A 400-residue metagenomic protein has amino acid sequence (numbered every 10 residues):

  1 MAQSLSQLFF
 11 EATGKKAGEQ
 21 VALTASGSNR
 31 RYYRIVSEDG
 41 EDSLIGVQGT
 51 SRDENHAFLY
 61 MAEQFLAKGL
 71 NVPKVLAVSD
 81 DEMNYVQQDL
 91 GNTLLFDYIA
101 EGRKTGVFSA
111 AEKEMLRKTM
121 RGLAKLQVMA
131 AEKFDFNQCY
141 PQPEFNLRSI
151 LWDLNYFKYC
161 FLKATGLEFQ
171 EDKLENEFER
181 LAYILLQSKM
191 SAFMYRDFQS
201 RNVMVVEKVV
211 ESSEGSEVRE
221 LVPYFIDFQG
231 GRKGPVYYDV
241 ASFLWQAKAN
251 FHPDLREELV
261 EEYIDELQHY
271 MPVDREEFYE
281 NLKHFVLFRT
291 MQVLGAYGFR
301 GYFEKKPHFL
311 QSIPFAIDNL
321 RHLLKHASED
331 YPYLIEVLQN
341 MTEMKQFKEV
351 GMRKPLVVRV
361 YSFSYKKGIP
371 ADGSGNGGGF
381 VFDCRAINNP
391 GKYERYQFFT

Functional and structural regions predicted by a protein language model:
M1-V21: Juxta-kinase regulatory segment immediately upstream of eukaryotic protein kinase catalytic domains
L5, A131-P143, R148, D153-M194: An alpha-helical support segment within catalytic cores of ATP-dependent transferases
K15-V36: ATP-binding glycine-rich phosphate-binding loop
R31-V36, L126-Q127, L181-V240, N250: Active-site acidic catalytic loop and adjacent metal/ATP-binding pocket of ATP-dependent phosphoryl transfer enzymes
Y33-W152, K163, V210: ATP-binding pocket architecture of kinase catalytic cores
N155-A164, V236-P272, L287-F303, A316-L323: Active-site activation/catalytic loop segments of kinase-like enzymes and analogous catalytic loops in related
G295-G351: ATP/Mg2+ or Mg2+-diphosphate-binding catalytic cores that bind nucleotide phosphates or diphosphates via glycine-rich
F347-T400: C-terminal accessory "lid"/substrate-recognition subdomains
